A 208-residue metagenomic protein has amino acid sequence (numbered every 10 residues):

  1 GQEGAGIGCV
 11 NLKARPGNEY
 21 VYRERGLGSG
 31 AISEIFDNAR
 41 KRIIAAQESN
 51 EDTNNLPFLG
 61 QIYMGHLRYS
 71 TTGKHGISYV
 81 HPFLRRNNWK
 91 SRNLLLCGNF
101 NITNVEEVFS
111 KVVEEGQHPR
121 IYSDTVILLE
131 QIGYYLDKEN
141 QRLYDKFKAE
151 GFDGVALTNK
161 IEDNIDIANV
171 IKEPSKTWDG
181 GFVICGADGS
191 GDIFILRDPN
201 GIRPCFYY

Functional and structural regions predicted by a protein language model:
Q2-Y208: Conserved short alpha-helical segments that host acidic/polar catalytic motifs at enzyme active sites
